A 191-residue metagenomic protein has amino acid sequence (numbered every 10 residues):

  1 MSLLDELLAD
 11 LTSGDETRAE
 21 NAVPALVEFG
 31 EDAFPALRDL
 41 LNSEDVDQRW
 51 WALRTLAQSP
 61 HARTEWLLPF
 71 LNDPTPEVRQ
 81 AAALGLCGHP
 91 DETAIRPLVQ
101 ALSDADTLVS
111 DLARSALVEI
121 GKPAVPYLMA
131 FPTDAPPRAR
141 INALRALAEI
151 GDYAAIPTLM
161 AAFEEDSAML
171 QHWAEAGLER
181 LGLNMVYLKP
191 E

Functional and structural regions predicted by a protein language model:
M1-D10, G30-N42, P60-N72, D91-S103 (+3 more regions): Amphipathic alpha-helical scaffolding segments comprising HEAT/armadillo-like alpha-solenoid repeats
A9-F29: Alpha-helical segment of the N-proximal tetratricopeptide repeat
G14-D15, E44-D45, P74-T75, A105-D106 (+2 more regions): Short inter-helical turns and helix N-cap capping residues of alpha-solenoid HEAT/ARM repeat scaffolds
N21-A22, A52, A82, A113 (+2 more regions): Conserved hydrophobic register position within alpha-solenoid helical repeats
A25-E28, T55-Q58, G85, A116-E119 (+3 more regions): Core register positions within helices of long alpha-helical scaffolds
L68, P76, A81-L84, T107-A130 (+1 more regions): Alpha-helical adaptor scaffolds
A168-E191: Eukaryotic acidic, Ser/Thr-rich intrinsically disordered low-complexity regions
